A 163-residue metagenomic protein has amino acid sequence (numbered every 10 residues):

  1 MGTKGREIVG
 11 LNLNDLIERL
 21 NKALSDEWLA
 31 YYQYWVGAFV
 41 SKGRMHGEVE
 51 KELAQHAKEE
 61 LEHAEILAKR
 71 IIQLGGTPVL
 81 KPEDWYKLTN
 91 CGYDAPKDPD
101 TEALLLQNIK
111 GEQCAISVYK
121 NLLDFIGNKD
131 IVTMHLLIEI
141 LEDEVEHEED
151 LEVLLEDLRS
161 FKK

Functional and structural regions predicted by a protein language model:
M1-K163: Iron-associated oxidoreductase/ferritin-like identity signal
